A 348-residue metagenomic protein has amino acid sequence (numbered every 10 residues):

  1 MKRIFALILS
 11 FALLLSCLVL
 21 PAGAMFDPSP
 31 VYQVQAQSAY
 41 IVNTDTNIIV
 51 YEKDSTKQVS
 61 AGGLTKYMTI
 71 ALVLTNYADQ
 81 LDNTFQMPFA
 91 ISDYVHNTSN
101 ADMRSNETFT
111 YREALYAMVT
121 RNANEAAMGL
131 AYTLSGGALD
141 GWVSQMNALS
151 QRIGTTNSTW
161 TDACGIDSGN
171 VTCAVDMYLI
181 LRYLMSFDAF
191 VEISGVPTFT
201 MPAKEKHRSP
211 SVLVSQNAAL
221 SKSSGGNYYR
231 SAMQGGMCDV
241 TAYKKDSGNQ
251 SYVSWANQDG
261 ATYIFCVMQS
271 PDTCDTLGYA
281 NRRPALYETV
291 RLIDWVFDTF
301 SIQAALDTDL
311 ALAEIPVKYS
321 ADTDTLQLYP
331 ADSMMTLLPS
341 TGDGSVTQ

Functional and structural regions predicted by a protein language model:
M1-I8: Positively charged n-region of N-terminal signal peptides that target proteins for export
L9, L13-C17: Hydrophobic core
L9, Q145-M146, L292: Generic structural signal for hydrophobic residues
L14-L15, A78, L292: Hydrophobic alpha-helical membrane context
L15, E125, T299-Q303: Short secondary-structure junctions and interdomain/linker hinges
A22-V175, L179-D188, I193: Active-site-adjacent loops and short helices of periplasmic peptidoglycan-processing enzymes
T155-T156, S168-T172, D176-Q348: Domain-terminus/edge residues, biased toward the C-terminal soluble/receptor-binding domains of extracytoplasmic
